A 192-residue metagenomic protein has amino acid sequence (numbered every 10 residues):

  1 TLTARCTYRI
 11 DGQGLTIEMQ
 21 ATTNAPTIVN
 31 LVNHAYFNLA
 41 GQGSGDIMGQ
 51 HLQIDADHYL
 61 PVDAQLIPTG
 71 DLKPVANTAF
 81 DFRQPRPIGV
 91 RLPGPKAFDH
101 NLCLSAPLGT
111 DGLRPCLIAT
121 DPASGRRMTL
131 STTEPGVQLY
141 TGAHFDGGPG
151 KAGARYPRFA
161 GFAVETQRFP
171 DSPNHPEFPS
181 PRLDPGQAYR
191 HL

Functional and structural regions predicted by a protein language model:
T1-L192: An exposed, glycine/acidic-rich loop-and-rim segment of catalytic or binding clefts
